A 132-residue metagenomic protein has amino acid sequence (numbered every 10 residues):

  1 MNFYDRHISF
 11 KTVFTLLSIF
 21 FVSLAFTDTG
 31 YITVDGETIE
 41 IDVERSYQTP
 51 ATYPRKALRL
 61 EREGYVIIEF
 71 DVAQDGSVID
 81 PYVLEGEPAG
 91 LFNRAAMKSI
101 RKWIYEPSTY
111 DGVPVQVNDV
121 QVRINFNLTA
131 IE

Functional and structural regions predicted by a protein language model:
N2-F14: Bacterial N-terminal signal peptides that target proteins for export
V13-S23: Bacterial N-terminal signal peptides
S23-Y31: Bacterial Sec-dependent signal peptides at the C-terminal "C-region" and cleavage site
T33-D71, A95-E132: Short proline/glycine- and basic residue-enriched helix-capping loop/turn segments at helix->loop/beta transitions
R55, E85-L91: A short acidic/small-residue loop/turn micro-motif
Q74: A cytosolic small-molecule/anion-sensing beta-strand core signal
L84-E85, Q121: A generic structural motif
